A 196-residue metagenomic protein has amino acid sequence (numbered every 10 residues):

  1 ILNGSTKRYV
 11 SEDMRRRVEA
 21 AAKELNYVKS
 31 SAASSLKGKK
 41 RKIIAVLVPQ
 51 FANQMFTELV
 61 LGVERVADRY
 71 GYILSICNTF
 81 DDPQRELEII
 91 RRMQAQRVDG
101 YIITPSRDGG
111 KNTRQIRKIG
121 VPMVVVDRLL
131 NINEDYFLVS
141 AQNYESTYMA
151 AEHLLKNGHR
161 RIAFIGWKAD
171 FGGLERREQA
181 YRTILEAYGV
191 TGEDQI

Functional and structural regions predicted by a protein language model:
I1-K40: N-terminal helix-turn-helix DNA-binding module of bacterial transcription factors
E24-L25, R65-Y70, E88-R91, R117-V125 (+1 more regions): Bacterial carbohydrate/catabolite-sensing allosteric modules
L36-F51, H153, R161-K168: Short beta-strand segments enriched in small/hydrophobic residues
V48-R65: N-terminal winged-helix
I76-P83, K168, Q195-I196: Short beta->alpha junction loops
F80-P83, T104-G109: Short beta->alpha connector loops
Q84-R97: Short, well-structured alpha-helical segments in soluble
R97-P105, A163-G166: Periplasmic-binding protein-like
